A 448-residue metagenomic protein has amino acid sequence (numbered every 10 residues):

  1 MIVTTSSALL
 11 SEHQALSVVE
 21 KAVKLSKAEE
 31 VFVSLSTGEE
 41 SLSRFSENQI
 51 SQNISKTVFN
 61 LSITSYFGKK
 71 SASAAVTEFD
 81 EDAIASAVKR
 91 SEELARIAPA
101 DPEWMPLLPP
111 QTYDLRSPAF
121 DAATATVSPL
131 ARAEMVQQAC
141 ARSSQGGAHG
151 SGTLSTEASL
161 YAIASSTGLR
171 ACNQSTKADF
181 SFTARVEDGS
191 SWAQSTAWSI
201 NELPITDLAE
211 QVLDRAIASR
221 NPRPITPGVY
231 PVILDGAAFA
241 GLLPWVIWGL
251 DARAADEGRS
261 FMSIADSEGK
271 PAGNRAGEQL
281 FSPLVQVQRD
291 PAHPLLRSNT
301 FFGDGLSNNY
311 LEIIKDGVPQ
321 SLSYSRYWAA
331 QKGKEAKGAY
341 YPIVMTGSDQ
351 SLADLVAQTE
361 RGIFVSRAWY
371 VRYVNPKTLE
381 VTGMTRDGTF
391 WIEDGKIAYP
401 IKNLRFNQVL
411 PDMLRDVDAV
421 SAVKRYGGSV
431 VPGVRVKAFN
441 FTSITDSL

Functional and structural regions predicted by a protein language model:
M1-N299, L306, K315-V318, Y341 (+2 more regions): Active-site bordering "gate/hinge" segments that shape substrate access to catalytic or cofactor-binding pockets
A265-L448: Dual-mode signal for accessory low-complexity, basic/Gly-rich regions
